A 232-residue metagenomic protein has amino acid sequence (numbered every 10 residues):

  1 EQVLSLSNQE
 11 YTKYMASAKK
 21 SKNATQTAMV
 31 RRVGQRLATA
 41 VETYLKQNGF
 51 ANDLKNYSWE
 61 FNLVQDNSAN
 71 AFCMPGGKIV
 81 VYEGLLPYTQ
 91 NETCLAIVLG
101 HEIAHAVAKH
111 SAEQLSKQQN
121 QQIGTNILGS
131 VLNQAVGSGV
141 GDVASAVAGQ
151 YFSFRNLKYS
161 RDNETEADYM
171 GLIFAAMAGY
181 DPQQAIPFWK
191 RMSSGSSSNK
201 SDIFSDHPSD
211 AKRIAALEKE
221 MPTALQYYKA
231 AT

Functional and structural regions predicted by a protein language model:
E1-T232: A Zn2+-metalloprotease active-site environment signal
